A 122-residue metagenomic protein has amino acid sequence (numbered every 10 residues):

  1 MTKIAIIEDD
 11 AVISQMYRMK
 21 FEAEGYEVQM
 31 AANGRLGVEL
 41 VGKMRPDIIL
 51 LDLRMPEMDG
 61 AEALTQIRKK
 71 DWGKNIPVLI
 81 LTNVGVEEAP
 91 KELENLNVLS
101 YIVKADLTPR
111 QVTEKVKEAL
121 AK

Functional and structural regions predicted by a protein language model:
E8: Conserved acidic carboxylate
Q15-A23: Charged docking surfaces used in two-component/phosphorelay signaling
M30-E39, G60: Helix N-cap/capping motif at the beta->alpha junctions
E39, A61-K74: Short amphipathic alpha-helix used as the core "switch/output" element in two-component signaling
M44-L50: Active-site beta3 strand of CheY-like receiver
D52, T82: Active-site residues of response regulator receiver
M55: Receiver (REC) domain active-site loop signature in two-component systems and cognate sites in sensor histidine kinases
